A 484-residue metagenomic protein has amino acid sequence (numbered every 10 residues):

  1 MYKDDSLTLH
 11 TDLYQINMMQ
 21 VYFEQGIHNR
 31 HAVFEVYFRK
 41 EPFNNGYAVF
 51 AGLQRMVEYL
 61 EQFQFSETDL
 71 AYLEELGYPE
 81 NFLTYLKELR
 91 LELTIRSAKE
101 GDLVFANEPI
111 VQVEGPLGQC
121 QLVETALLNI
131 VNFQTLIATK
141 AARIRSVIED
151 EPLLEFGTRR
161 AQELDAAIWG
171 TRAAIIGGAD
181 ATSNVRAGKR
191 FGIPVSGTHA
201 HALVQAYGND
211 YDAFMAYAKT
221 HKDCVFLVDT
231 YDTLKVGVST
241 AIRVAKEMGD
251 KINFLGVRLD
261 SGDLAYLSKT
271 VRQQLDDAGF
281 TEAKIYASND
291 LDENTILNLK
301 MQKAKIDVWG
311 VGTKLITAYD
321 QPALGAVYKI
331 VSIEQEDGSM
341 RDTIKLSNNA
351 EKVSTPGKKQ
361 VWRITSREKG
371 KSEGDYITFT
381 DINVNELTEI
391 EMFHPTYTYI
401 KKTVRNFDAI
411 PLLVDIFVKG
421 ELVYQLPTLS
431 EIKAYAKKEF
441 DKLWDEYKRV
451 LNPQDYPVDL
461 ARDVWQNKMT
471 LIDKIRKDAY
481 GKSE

Functional and structural regions predicted by a protein language model:
M1-T220, K329-E484: Ordered alpha/beta subdomains of enzyme catalytic regions
A202-G374: Glycine-rich phosphate/ribose-binding loops and adjacent secondary-structure elements that form binding surfaces
